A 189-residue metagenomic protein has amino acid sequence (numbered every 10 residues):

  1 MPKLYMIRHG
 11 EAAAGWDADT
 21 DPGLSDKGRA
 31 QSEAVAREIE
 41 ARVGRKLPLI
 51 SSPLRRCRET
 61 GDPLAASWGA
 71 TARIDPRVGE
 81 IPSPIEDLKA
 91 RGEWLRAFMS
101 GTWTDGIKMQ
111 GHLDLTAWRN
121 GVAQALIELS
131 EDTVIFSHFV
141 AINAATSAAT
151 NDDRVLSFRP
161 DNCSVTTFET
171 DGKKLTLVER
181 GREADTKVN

Functional and structural regions predicted by a protein language model:
M1, A66, A70-I74, E80-W94 (+2 more regions): Acidic, low-complexity terminal tails and accessory targeting/binding regions of phosphate-metabolizing enzymes
P2-D75, G101-Q110, T116: Active-site-proximal alpha-helix that buttresses catalytic centers in soluble enzyme cores
L4, L47, L129-V140: Generic beta-sheet signal
H9, H138, E183-K187: Histidine-centered active-site/metal-ligand motif
A13-G15, C57-T60, I81-P84, I142-A145: Short catalytic/ligand-binding loop motif for oxyanion handling, primarily in non-cytosolic enzymes, centered on
S52-L54, R77, F136-V140, A145: Short, well-ordered beta-to-alpha junction loops that form the rim of enzyme active sites and present histidine/acidic
E93-G101: A structural motif
I107-S130: Alpha-helix-centered segments that form part of catalytic cores
